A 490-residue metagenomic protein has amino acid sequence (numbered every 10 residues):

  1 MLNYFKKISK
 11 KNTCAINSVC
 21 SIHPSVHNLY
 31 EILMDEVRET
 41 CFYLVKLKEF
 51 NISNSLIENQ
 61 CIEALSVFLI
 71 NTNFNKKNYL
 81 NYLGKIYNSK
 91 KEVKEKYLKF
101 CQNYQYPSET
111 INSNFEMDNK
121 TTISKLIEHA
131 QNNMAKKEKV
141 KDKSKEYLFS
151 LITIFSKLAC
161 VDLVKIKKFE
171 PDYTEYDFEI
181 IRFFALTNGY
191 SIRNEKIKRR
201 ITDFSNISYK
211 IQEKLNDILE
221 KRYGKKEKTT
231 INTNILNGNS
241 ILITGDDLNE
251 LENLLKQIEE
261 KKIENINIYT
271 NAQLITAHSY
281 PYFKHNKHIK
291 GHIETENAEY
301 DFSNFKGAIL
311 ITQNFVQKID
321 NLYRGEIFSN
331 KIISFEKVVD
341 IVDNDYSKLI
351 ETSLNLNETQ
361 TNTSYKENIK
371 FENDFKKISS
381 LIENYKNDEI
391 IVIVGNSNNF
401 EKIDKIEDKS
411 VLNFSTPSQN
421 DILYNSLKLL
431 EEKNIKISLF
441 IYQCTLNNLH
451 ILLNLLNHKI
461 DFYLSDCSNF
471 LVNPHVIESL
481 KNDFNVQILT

Functional and structural regions predicted by a protein language model:
M1-T490: Metallocofactor- and cofactor-centric catalytic cores in central/energy metabolism, strongly enriched
